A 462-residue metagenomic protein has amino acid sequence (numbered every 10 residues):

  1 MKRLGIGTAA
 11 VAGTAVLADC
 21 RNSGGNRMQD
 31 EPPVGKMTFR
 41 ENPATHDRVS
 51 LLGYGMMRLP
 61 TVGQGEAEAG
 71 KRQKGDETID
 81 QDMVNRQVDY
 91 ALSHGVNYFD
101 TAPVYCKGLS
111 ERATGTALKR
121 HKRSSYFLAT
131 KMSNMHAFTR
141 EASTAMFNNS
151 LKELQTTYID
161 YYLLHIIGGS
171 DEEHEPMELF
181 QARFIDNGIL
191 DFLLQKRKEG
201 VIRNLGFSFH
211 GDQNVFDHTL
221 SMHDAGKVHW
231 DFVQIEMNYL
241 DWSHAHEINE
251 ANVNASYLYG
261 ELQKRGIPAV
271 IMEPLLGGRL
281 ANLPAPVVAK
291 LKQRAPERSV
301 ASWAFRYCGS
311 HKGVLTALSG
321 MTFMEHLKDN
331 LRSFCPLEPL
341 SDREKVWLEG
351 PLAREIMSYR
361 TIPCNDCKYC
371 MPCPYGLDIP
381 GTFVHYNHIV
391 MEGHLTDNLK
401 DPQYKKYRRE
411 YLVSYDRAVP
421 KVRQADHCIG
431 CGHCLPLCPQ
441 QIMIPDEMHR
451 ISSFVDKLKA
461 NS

Functional and structural regions predicted by a protein language model:
K2-Y126, T157, F192, K198: N-terminal binding-site loop/beta-alpha segment at the start of enzyme catalytic domains that lines or forms
V34-K36, I167-V384, M391-R409, P436 (+2 more regions): Beta/alpha (TIM)-barrel catalytic core signal, keyed to glycine-rich beta->alpha loops juxtaposed to Asp/Glu that bind
N42, Y54, A91, F99 (+12 more regions): Conserved, mostly hydrophobic/aromatic
R58-Q81, K131-E141, G211, V288-A295: Active-site mouth loops of central-metabolism enzymes
G75-A91, T139-L154, D212-M222, V300-F305: Short, acidic/polar
S124-H136, Y162-H165, I235-M237: A short, structured active-site edge motif that brings together acidic residues
S143-Y162, Q195-E199: CE4/NodB-like, metal-dependent polysaccharide N-deacetylase domain that modifies extracellular/periplasmic N-acetylated
E392-C431, A460-S462: Short Fe-S-cluster ligation motifs
